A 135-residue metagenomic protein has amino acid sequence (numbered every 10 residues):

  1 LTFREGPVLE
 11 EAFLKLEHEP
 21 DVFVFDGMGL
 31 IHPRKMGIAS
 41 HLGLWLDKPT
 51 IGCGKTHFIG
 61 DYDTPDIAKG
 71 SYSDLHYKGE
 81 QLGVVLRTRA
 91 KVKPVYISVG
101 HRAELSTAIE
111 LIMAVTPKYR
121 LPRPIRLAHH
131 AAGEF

Functional and structural regions predicted by a protein language model:
L1-F3: Conserved short S/T/G-enriched processing/targeting/catalytic segments and their helical context
G6-F13, E17, K55-T56, T64-F135: C-terminal binding/interaction regions
P7-H41, L46-K48: Catalytic-site beta-strand/loop segments enriched in glycine and acidic/polar residues
G29, P33, S40, L44 (+4 more regions): Solvent-exposed, non-transmembrane amphipathic alpha-helical segments
L46-T64: Glycine-rich phosphate/pyrophosphate-binding loops and their adjacent beta-strand/loop elements at enzyme active sites
